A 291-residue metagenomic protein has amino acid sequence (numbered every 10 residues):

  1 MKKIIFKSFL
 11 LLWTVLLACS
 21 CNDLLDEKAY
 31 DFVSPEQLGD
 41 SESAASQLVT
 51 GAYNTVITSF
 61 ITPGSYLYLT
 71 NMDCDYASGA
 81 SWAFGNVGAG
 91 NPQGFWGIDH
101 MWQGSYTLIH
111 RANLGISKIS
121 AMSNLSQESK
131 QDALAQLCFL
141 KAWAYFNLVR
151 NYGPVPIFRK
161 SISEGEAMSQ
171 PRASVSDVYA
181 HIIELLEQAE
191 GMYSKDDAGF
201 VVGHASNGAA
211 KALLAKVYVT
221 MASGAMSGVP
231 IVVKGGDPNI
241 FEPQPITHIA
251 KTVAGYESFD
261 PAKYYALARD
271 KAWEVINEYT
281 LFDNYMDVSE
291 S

Functional and structural regions predicted by a protein language model:
M1-D31: Bacterial Sec-dependent N-terminal signal peptides
L10, S34, Q131, P171 (+2 more regions): Generic anion/oxyanion-binding catalytic loop in active/binding sites
C21-A29, F60-P92, L114-S117, V149-F158 (+2 more regions): Aromatic-residue-lined binding/catalytic grooves and analogous aromatic/hydrophobic interfacial grooves in multimeric
L25-T50, N54, S291: Domain-scale selection of a single, long terminal region that carries the protein's primary operational module
Y30-S34, K160-E166: Short linear capping/connector segments at secondary-structure termini
S41-G64, G79-Y152, G165-V202: Conserved, well-structured interaction surfaces
